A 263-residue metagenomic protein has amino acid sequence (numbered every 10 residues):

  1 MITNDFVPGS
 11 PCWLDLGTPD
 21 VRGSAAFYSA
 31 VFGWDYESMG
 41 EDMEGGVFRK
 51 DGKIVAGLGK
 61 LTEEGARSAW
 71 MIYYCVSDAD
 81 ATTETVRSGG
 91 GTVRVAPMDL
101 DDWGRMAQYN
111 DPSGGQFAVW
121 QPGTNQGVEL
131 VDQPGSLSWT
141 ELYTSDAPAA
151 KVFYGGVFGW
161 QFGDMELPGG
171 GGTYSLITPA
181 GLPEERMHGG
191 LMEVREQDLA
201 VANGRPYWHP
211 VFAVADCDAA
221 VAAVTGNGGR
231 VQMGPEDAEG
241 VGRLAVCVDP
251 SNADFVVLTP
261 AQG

Functional and structural regions predicted by a protein language model:
M1-I2, W34-D35, G59-K60: Short secondary-structure capping/turn segments at boundaries of alpha-helices and beta-strands
M1-V7, G91-S138, L142, G163-E184 (+4 more regions): Vicinal oxygen chelate
D5-K53, S88, A96-G104, L142-R186 (+2 more regions): Core segments of cupin and vicinal oxygen chelate
P11-P19, V47, L61-T85, R105-N110 (+3 more regions): Vicinal oxygen chelate
G40-V131: Active-site-adjacent scaffolding segments
